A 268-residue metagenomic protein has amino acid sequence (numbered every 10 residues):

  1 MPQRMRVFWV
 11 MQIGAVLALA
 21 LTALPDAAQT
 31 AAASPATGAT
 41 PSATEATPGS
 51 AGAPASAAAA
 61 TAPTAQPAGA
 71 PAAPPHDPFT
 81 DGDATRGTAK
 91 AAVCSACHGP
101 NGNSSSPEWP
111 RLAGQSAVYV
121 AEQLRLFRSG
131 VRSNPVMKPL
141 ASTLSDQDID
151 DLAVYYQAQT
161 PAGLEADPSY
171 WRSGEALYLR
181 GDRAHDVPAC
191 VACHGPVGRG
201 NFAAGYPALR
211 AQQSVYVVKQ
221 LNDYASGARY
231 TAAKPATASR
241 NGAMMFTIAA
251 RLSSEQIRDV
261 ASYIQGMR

Functional and structural regions predicted by a protein language model:
M1-D81, R125, E255, Q265-R268: N-terminal export/targeting leaders of redox proteins
P41, E45-A91, S105-S106, A158-A184: Electrostatic cytochrome c docking/interface patches
F79-A92, S116, L126-S129, D182 (+7 more regions): His/Met- and acidic-residue-enriched segments that coordinate or traffic transition-metal cofactors and support
A84, T88, G102-R132, K138-T143 (+4 more regions): Gly/Gly-Pro-rich "capping" loops immediately C-terminal to redox-active cysteine motifs in periplasmic/lumenal
G87, C94-N101, L152, V187-G198 (+1 more regions): The canonical Cys-X-X-Cys-His
N103-S104, G130, A158-S169, L177-A184 (+4 more regions): Inter-heme linker and motif-flanking segments adjacent to c-type heme-binding CXXCH motifs in c-type cytochromes
V136-L140, W171-E175, N241-F246: Short linear capping/connector segments at secondary-structure termini
S142-L164, S173, Q220, T247-R268: C-terminal capping alpha-helices of c-type cytochrome domains
